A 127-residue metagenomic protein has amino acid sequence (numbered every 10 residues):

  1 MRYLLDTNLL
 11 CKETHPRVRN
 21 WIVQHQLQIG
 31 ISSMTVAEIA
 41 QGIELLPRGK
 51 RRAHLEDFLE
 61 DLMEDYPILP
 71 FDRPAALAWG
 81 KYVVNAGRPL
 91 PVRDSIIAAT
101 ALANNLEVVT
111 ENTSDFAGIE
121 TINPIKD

Functional and structural regions predicted by a protein language model:
M1, A98, L102-D127: Acidic, PIN/NYN-like endoribonuclease modules and their adjacent C-terminal/linker elements
M1-S32, E44-E60: Short, well-structured N-terminal submotif of metal-dependent ribonuclease cores
N8, P16, M34-A37, P74 (+1 more regions): Alpha-helix/helix-capping structural signal
Q28, P67, E120-N123: Conserved beta-strand segments of alpha/beta enzyme cores
L46-K50, A86, P124-D127: Short, hinge-like loop/turn segments at secondary-structure boundaries
D65-E111: Active-site neighborhoods of divalent-metal-dependent phosphate/nucleic-acid chemistry enzymes
